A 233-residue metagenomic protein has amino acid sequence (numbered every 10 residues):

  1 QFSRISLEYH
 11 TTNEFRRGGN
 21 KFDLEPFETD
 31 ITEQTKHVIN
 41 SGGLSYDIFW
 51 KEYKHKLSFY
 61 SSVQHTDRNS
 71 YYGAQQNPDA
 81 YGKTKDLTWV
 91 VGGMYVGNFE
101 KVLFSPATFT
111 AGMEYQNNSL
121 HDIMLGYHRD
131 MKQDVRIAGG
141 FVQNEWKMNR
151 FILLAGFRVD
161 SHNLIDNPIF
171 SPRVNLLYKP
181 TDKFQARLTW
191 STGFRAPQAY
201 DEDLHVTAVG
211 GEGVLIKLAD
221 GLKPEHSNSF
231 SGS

Functional and structural regions predicted by a protein language model:
Q1, R17, K56-G73, T110-Q116 (+1 more regions): Surface-exposed extracellular loop regions of Gram-negative outer-membrane beta-barrel proteins
Q1, T32-V38, K83-L87, K132-R136 (+3 more regions): Short sequence motifs at beta-strands and strand-loop junctions characteristic of Gram-negative outer-membrane
F2-L7, F15, K51-L57, K101-F109 (+2 more regions): Repeated loop/turn-to-beta-strand initiation elements of outer-membrane beta-barrel proteins
F2-Y53, V63-T88, D130: Flexible loop and strand-edge segments within Gram-negative outer membrane beta-barrel domains
S3, I48-W50, K85-L87, G93-K101 (+5 more regions): Residue-level signature of outer-membrane beta-barrel architecture
E14-N20, T66-Y72, N117-M124, L164-N167 (+2 more regions): Outer-membrane beta-barrel proteins
L24-Y46, K179, Q185, T189-S233: Outer-membrane beta-barrel signature, preferentially recognizing the C-terminal barrel domain of Gram-negative
V38-L44, L87-G93, R136-V142, F157 (+3 more regions): Hydrophobic, lipid-facing positions within transmembrane beta-strands of outer-membrane proteins
